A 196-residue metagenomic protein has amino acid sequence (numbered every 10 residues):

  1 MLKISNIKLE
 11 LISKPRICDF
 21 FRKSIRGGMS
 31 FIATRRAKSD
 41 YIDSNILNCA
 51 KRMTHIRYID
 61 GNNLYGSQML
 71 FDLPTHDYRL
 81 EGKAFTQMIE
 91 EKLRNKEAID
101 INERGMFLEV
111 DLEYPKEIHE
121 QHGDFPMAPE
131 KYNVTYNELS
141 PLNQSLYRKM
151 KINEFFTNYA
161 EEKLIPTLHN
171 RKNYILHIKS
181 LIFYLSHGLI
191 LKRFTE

Functional and structural regions predicted by a protein language model:
M1-E196: Conserved acidic
